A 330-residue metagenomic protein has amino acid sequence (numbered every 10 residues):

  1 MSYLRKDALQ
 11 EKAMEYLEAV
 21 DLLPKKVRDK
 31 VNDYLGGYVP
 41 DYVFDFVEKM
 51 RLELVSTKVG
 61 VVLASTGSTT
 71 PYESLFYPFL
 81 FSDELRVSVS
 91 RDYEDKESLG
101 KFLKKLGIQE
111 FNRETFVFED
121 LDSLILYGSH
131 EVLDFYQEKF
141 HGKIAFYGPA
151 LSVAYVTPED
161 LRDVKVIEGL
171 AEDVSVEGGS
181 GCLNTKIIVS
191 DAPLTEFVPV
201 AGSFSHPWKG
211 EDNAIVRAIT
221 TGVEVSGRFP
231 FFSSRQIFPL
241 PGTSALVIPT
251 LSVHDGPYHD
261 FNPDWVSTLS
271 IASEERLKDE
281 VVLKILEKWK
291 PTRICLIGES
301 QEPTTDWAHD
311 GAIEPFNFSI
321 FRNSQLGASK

Functional and structural regions predicted by a protein language model:
M1-V62, T69-T70, E274-L277, V281 (+3 more regions): N-terminal Rossmann-like NAD(P)+-binding subdomain of aldehyde/semialdehyde dehydrogenases
L4-D7, T66, F81, L133-H254: ALDH superfamily catalytic-core signature
Y42-L106: Conserved small-residue-rich beta-alpha loop and adjacent elements that most often cradle the phosphate/pyrophosphate
T57, L121-L124, K186, V266-L269 (+1 more regions): Conserved acidic residues
E110-D120: Short acidic low-complexity segments
E119, D134-K139, T304-T305: Short loop/helix-cap segments at secondary-structure boundaries that form the rim of catalytic
L251-K330: C-terminal core of ALDH-fold dehydrogenases
